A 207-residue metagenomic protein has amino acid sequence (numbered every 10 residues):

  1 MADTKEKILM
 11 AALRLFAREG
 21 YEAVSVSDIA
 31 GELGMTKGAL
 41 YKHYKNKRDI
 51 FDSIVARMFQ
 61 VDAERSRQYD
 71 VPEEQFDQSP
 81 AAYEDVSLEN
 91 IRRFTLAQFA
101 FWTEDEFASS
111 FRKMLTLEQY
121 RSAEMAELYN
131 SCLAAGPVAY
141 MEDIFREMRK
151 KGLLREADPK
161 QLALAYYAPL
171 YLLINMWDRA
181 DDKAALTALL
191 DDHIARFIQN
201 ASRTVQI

Functional and structural regions predicted by a protein language model:
K7, L15-R57: Helix-turn-helix
L9, D52, L88, R92 (+5 more regions): An amphipathic alpha-helix signature
A56-D62, S66-D70: Short, basic, alpha-helical segments at the C-terminal edge of helix-turn-helix-like DNA-binding modules
R67-A108, A163-Y166: Hydrophobic alpha-helical connector segments
P80-A81, L96-T103, R112-Y120, R196-N200: Helix-loop "lid/cap" segments that line or gate small-molecule binding pockets
T103-T116, Y120-K150: Amphipathic alpha-helical packing segments from all-alpha helical-bundle domains
E127-S131, A135, F145-A195: Hydrophobic/aromatic-rich alpha-helical bundle segments in the mid-to-C-terminal region
Q199-I207: C-terminal effector-binding regulatory domain of bacterial HTH transcription factors
